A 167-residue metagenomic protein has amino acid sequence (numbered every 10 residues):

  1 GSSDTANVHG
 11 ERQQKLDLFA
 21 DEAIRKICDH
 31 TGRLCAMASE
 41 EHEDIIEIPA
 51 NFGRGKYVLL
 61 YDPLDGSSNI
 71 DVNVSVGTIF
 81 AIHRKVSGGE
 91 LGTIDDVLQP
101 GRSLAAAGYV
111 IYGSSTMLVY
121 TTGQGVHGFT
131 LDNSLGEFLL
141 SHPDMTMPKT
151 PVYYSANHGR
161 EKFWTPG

Functional and structural regions predicted by a protein language model:
G1-K15: Conserved phosphate-binding loops in N-terminal lobes of ATP-dependent enzymes of the actin/Hsp70/sugar-kinase
T5, L18-G167: IMPase-like, lithium-sensitive Mg2+-dependent phosphomonoesterase catalytic core
